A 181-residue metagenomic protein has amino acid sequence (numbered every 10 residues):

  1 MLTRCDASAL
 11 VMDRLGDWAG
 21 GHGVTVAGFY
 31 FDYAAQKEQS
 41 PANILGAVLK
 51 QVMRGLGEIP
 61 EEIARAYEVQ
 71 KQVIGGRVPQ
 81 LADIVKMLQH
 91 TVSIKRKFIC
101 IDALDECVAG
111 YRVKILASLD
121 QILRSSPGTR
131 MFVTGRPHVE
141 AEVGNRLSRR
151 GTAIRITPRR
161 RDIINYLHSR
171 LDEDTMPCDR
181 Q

Functional and structural regions predicted by a protein language model:
M1-Q181: Conserved NB-ARC/NACHT P-loop NTPase core of NLR-like innate immune receptors
